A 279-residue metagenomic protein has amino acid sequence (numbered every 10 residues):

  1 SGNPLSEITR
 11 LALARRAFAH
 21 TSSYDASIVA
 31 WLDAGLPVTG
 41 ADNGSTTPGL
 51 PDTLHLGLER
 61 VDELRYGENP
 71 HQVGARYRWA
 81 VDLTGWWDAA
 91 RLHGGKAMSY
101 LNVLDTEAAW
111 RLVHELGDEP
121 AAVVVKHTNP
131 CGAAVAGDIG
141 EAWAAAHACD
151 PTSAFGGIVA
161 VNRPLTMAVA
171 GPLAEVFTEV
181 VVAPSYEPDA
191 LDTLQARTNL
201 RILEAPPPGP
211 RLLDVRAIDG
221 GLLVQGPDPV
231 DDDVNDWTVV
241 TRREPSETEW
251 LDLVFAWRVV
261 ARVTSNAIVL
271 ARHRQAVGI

Functional and structural regions predicted by a protein language model:
G2-D228, E249-A267: Active-site loops and adjacent core secondary-structure elements that bind or stabilize anionic groups
N235-I279: Internal active-site segments that recognize and position negatively charged phosphoryl groups and nucleotide moieties
